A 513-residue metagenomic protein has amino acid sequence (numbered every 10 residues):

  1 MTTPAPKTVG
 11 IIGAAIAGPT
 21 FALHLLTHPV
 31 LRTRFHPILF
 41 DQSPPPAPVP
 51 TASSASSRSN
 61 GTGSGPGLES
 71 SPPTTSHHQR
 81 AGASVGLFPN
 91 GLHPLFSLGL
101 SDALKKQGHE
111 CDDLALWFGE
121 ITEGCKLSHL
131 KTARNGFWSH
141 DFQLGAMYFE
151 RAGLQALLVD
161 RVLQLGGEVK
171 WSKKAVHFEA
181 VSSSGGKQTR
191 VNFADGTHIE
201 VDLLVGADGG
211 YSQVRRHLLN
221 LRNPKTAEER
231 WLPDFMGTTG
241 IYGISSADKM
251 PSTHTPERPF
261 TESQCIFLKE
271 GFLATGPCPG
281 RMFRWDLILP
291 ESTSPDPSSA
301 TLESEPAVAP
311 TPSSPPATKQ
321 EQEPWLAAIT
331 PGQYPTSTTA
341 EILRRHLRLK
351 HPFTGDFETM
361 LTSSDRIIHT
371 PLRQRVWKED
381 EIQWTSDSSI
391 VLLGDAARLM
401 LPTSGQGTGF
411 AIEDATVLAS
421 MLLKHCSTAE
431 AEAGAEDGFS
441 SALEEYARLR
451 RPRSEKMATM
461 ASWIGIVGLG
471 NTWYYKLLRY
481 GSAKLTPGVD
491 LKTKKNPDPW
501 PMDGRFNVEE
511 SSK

Functional and structural regions predicted by a protein language model:
T2-G10, K106, L127, G405 (+1 more regions): C-terminal helical "tail/cap" subdomain of flavin- and related membrane-associated enzymes
T3-L39, P44: N-terminal Rossmann-like FAD-binding beta1-loop-alpha1 element of flavoenzymes
I11-H24, V205-G206, I241, L347 (+1 more regions): Conserved mid-domain beta->alpha element of the FAD-binding
L25-V30, L218, R222, L422-C426: Active-site catalytic pocket residues across diverse enzymes, especially alpha/beta-hydrolases
P44, Y211, R398: Short, glycine/acidic-enriched loop or turn micro-motifs at the edges of active sites
A47-T75, S182-G186, K225, P297-A328 (+2 more regions): Intrinsically disordered, low-complexity domain-flanking/linker segments in eukaryotic proteins, enriched
P48-R161, L165, G468: Active-site-adjacent segment of FAD-dependent monooxygenases/related oxidoreductases
A156-D365: Conserved FAD-binding catalytic core of PHBH/FMO-like flavoproteins
